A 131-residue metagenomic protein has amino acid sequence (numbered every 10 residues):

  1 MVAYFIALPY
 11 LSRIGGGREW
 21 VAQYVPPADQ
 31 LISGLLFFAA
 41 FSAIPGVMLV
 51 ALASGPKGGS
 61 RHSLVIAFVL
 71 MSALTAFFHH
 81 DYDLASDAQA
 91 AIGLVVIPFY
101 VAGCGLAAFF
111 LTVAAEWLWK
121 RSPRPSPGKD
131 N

Functional and structural regions predicted by a protein language model:
M1, A40-S42, L64-F68, G103 (+1 more regions): Hydrophobic H-region at the start of alpha-helical membrane spans
M1-Y10, V69: Alpha-helical transmembrane segments
F5-I6, F37-I44, M48, L94-V95 (+1 more regions): Hydrophobic alpha-helical transmembrane segments of integral membrane proteins, especially lipid-exposed positions
A7, L11, M48-L52, P56 (+2 more regions): Alpha-helical membrane-inserting segments
I14-L36, A73-Y100: Interfacial non-cytosolic loop connecting adjacent transmembrane helices
S42-H79: Loop-to-transmembrane helix junctions at the membrane interface
A85-P125: Alpha-helical membrane-associated segments of multi-pass integral membrane proteins
S126-N131: Short, intrinsically disordered terminal tails adjacent to the first/last structured region
